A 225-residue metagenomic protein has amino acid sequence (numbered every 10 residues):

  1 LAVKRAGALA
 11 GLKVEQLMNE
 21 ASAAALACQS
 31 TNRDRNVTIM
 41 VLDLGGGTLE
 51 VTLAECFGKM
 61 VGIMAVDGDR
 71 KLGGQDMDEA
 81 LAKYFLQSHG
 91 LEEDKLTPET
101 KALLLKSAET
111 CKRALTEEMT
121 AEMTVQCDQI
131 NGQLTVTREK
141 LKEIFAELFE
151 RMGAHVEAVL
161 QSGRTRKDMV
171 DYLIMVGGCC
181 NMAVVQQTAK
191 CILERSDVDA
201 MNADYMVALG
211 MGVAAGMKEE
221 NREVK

Functional and structural regions predicted by a protein language model:
L1-K225: Oxyanion-binding/catalytic loops of NTP- or PPi-dependent enzymes
